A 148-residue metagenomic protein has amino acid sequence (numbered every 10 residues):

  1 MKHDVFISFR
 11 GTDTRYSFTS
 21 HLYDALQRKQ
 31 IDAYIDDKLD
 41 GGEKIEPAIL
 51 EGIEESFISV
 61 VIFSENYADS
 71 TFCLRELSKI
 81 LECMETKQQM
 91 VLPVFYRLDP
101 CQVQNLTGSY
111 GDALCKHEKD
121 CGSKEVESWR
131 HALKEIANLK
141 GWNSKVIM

Functional and structural regions predicted by a protein language model:
M1-I58: Conserved N-terminal substructure of TIR/SEFIR domains
M1-V5, Y16-S20, P100-M148: C-terminal interaction surface of TIR/SEFIR-family domains
S8, Y23-Q27, L50-F57, S78-L81 (+5 more regions): Amphipathic alpha-helical interaction motifs in eukaryotic regulatory proteins
S8-T12, D36-K38, I62-E65, C83 (+3 more regions): Structured beta-strand/turn binding interfaces of compact recognition modules in eukaryotic regulators
A33, V91, N143-S144: Short, flexible/disordered secondary-structure transition segments
E43-E46, Y67, K145: Short, surface-exposed loop/turn segments at secondary-structure junctions
E46, L50, S70, S123-V126 (+1 more regions): Short, structured helix-loop boundary elements
E51, E55, I62-D112: Amphipathic helical hotspot of TIR/SEFIR-family domains
